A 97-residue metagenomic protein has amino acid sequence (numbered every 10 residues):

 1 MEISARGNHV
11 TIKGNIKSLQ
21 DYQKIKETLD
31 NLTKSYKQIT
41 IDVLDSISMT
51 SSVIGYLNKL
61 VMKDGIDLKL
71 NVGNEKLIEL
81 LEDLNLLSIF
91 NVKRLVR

Functional and structural regions predicted by a protein language model:
M1-T11: Short beta-strand/loop segment at the start of cytosolic alpha/beta domains
V10-I12, I78, V96-R97: A short acidic, often aromatic-flanked loop/helix-cap motif at beta-alpha or helix-coil junctions that lines enzyme
I16-F90: Amphipathic alpha-helical interaction surfaces in cytosolic regulatory modules
I89-R97: Short acidic-hydrophobic, aromatic-tinged amphipathic segments that line or gate anion-handling sites
